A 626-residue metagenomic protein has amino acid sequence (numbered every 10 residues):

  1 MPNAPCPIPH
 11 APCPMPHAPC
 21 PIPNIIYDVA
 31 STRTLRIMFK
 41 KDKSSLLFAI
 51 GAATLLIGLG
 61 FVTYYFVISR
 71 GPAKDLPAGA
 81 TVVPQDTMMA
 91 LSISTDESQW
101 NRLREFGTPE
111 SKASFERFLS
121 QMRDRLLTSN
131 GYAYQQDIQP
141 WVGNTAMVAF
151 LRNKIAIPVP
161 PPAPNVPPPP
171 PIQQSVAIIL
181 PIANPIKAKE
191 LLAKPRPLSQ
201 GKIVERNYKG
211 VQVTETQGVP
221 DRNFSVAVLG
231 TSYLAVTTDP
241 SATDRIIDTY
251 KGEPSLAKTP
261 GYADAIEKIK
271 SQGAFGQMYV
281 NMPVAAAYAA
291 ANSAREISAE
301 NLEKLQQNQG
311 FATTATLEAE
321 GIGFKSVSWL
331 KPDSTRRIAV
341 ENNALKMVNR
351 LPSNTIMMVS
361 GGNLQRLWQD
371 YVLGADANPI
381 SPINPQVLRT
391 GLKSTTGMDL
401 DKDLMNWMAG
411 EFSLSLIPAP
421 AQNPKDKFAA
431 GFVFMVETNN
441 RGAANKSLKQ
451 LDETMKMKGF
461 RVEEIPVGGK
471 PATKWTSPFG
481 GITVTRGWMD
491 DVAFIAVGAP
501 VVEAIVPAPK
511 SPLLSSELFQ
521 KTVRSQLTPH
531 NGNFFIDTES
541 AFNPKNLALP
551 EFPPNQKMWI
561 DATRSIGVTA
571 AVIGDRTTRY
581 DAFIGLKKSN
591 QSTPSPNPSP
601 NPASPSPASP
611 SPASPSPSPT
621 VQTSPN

Functional and structural regions predicted by a protein language model:
M1-I26: Arg/Gly-rich low-complexity intrinsically disordered repeat tracts
Y27-S44: N-terminal Lys/Arg-rich, disordered targeting/topogenic segments
D42-A49, I57-S175, L180-Q200, G210 (+3 more regions): Structural boundary/hinge residues at secondary-structure and domain interfaces
D42-F48, A52-A53, I57-G60, A73-D75 (+4 more regions): Leucine-rich, highly hydrophobic segment in Treponema pallidum outer-membrane-associated proteins
E97, N101-F118, S175, P181-Q212 (+8 more regions): Extended intrinsically disordered, low-complexity coil regions enriched in Ser, Thr, Gly, Ala and often Pro
S129-Y132, Q136-Q139, K202-A312, K470-F479 (+2 more regions): An internal, short helix-loop-strand segment that often contains or flanks glycine-aspartate motifs
I138-P140, G252, G261-A291, L302-Q306 (+7 more regions): Extended non-catalytic domains of envelope/secretory-pathway proteins
A149, P162-A163, P167-P168, R222-L229 (+1 more regions): Short, surface-exposed beta-strand/loop micro-motifs that present aromatic residues
